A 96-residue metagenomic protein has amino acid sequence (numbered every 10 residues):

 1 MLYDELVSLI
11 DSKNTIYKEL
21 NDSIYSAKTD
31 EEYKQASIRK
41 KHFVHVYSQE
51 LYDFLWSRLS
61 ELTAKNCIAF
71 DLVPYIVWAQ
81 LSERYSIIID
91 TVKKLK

Functional and structural regions predicted by a protein language model:
M1-E31: Short terminal alpha-helical segments
D30, I38-I88: Acidic, low-complexity, intrinsically disordered interaction modules
V92-K96: Short acidic DE-rich linear segments
